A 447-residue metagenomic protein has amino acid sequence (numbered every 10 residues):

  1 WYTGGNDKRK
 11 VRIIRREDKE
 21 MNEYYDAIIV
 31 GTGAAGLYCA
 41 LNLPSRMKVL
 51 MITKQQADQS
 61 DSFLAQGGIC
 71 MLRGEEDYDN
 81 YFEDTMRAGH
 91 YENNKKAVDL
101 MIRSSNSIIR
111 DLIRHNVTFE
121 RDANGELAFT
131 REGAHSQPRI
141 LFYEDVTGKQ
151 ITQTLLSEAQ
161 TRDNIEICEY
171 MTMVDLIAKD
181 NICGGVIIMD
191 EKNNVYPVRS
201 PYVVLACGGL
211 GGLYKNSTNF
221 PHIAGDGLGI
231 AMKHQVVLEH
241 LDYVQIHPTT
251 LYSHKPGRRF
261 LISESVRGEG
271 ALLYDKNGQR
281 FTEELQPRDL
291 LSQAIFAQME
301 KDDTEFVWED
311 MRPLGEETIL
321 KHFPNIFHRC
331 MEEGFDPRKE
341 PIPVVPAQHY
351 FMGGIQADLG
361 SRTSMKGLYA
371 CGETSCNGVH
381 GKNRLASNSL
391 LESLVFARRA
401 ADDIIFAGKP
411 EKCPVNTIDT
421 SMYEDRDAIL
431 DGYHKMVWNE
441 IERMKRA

Functional and structural regions predicted by a protein language model:
R15, M21-Y25, A34, N42 (+10 more regions): Glycine- and aromatic-enriched mobile tails/lids
N22-Y25, K192-Y202, S364-M365: Core beta-strand elements of the Rossmann-like FAD/NAD(P) dinucleotide-binding domain in flavoenzyme oxidoreductases
A27-M51: N-terminal Rossmann-like FAD-binding beta1-loop-alpha1 element of flavoenzymes
I28-V30, P197-G208, Y369: Short hydrophobic core segments
Q55-M86, H90, Q245: Conserved N-terminal glycine-rich FAD pyrophosphate-binding loop of Rossmann-like flavoproteins
A57, I230, V236-D336, D403: An anion/pyrophosphate-binding glycine-rich loop and adjacent beta-alpha core in soluble alpha-beta enzymes
H115-N194, A206, T250-S253, L273: Conserved redox-cofactor binding core of oxidoreductases
Y202-P256, F260, L390, L394: Glycine-rich loop(s) and the adjacent beta-strand/alpha-helix scaffold that form part
